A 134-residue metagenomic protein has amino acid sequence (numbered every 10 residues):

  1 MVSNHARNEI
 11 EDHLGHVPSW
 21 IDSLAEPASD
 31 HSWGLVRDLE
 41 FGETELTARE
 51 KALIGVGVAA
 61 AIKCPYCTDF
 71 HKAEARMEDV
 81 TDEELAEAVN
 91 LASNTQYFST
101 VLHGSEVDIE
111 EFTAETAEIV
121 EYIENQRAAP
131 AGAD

Functional and structural regions predicted by a protein language model:
M1-D134: Hydrophobic alpha-helical segments
